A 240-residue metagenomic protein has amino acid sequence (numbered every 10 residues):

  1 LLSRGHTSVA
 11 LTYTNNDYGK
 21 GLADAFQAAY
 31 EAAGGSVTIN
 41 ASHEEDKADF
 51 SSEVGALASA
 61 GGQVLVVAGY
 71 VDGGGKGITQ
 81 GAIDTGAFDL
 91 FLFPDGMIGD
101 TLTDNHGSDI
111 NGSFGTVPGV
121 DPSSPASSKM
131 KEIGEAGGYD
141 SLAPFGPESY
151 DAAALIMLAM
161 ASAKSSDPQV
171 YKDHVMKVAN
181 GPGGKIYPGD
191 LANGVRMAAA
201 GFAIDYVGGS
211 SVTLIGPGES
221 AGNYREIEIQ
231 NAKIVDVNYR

Functional and structural regions predicted by a protein language model:
L1-R240: Extracytosolic ligand-binding ectodomains
